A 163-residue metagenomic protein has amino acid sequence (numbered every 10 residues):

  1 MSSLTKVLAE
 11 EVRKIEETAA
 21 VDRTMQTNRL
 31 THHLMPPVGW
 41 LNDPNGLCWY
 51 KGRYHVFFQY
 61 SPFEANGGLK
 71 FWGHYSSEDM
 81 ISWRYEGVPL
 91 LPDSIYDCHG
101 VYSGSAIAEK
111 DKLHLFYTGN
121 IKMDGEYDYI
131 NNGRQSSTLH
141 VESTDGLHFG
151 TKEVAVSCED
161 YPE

Functional and structural regions predicted by a protein language model:
M1-E163: Beta-rich carbohydrate-recognition and catalytic domains
